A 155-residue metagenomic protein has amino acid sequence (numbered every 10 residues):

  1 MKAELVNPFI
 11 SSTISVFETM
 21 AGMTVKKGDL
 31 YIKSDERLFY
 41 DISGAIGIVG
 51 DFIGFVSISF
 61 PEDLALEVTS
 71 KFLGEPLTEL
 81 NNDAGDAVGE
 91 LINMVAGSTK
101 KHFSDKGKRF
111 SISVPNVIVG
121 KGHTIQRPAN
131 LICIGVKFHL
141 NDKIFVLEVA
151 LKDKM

Functional and structural regions predicted by a protein language model:
M1-M155: N-terminal auxiliary interaction/assembly segments of multi-subunit proteins
